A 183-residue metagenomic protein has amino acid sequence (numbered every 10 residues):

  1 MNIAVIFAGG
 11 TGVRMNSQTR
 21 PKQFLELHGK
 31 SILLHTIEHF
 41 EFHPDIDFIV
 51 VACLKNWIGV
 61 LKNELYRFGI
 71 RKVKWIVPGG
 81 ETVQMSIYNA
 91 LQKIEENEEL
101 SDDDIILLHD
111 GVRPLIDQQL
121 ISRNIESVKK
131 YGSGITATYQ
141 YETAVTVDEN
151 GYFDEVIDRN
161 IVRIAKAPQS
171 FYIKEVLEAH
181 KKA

Functional and structural regions predicted by a protein language model:
M1-N2, D102-D103, K130-G132: Short coil/turn connectors at secondary-structure junctions
N2-G59: N-terminal glycine-rich phosphate-binding loop and ensuing alpha1 helix
I6, L33, A90, D110 (+1 more regions): Residue-level signal for inorganic ion chemistry
G10-V13, N56, T82, G111-P114 (+1 more regions): Short glycine-rich anion-binding loops that position phosphate/pyrophosphate groups of nucleotides and phosphorylated
L34-D103: Conserved N-terminal catalytic core of the sugar/cofactor nucleotidyltransferase
I106: Short aromatic/hydrophobic "clamp" motif used to bind/position activated sugar donors
L115-A183: Conserved core of the sugar-phosphate nucleotidyltransferase
